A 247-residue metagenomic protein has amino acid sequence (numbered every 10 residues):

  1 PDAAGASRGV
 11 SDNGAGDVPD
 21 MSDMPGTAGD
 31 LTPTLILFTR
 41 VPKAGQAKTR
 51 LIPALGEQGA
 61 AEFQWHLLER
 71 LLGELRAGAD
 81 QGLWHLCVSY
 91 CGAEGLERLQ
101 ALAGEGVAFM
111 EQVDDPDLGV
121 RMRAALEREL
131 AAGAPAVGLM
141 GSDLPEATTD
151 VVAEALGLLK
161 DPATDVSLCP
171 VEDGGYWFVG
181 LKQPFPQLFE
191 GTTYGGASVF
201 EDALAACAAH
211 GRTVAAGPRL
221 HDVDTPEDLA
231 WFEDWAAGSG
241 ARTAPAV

Functional and structural regions predicted by a protein language model:
D23-L51: N-terminal nucleotide-binding beta1-loop-alpha1 segment
K43-T49, L96-L99, Y176-F178: Short acidic/His/Gly/Ser-rich catalytic and metal-binding motifs that mark active-site loops of diverse hydrolases
Q64-Q81: A short, N-terminal amphipathic alpha-helix
W84-G92: Short beta-strand/loop segment that forms part of the nucleotide-sugar
R98-A136, G196: Short phosphate-binding loop-to-helix
G138-M140: Short aromatic-hydrophobic micro-motifs that form the base-stacking/packing surface for donor nucleotide recognition
A147-E172: Conserved donor-nucleotide/metal-binding helix-loop-beta segment in metal-dependent transferases, i.e., the alpha-helix
A197-V247: Conserved alpha/beta core of the MobA/IspD/sugar-nucleotide pyrophosphorylase nucleotidyltransferase superfamily
